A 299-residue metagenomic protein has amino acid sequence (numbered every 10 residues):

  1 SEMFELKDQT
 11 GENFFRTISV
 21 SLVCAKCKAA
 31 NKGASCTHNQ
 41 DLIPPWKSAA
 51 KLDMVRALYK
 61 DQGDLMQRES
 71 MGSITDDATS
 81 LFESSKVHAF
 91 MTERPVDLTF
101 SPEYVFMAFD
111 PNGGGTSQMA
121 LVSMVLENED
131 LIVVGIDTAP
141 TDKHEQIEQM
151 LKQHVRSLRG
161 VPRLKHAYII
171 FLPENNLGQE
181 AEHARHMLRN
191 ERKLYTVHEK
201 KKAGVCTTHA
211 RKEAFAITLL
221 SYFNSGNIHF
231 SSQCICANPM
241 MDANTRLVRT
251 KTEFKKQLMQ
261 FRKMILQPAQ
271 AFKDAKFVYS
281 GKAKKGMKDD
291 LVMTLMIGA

Functional and structural regions predicted by a protein language model:
S1, G11-N13, A29-K200, E213 (+1 more regions): RNase H-like, metal-dependent nuclease domains and their acidic two-metal-ion catalytic environment used
S1-C27: Signature of the SF2 helicase/ATPase Hel1-core->accessory helical subdomain module
I18-V20, D137-A139, T207: Generic detection of short hydrophobic beta-strand segments and adjacent strand-loop junctions
L22-A25, A34, C234: Secreted/extracellular small peptides and ectodomain modules produced from precursors
T196-T245: Short alpha-helix plus adjacent loop in nuclease-associated cores
